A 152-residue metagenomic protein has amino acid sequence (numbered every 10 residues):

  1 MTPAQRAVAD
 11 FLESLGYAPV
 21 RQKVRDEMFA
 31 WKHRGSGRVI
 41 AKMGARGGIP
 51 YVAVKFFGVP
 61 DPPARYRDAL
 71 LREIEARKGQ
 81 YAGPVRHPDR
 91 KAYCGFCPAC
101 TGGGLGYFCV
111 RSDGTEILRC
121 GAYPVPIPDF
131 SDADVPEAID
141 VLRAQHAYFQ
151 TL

Functional and structural regions predicted by a protein language model:
M1-R21, D134-A147: Amphipathic alpha-helical segments
V24-F149: Short, conserved beta-strand/beta-arch hydrophobic-aromatic motifs that form part of recognition grooves or interface
